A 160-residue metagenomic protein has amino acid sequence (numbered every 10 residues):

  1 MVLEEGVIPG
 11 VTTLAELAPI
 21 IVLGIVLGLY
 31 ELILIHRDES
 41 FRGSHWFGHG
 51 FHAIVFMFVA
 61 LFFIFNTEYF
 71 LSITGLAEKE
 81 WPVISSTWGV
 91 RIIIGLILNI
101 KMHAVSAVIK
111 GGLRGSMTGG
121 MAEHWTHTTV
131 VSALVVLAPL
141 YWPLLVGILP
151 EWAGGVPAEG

Functional and structural regions predicted by a protein language model:
M1-L14, V156-G160: Short, strongly hydrophobic alpha-helical membrane anchors
G10-A18, F41-V55, E80-T87: Transmembrane alpha-helix entry/boundary detector in multi-pass membrane proteins
T13-S40: N-terminal signal-anchor/start-transfer transmembrane helix
E31-G43, I100-G111: C-terminal ends of transmembrane helices
G48-L71: A generic, lipid-embedded transmembrane alpha helix
F65-V108: Alpha-helical transmembrane-segment detector that highlights a single hydrophobic TM helix and its immediate
K101-T126, W142-L144: Membrane-helix boundary connector in multi-pass membrane proteins
A138-G160: Juxtamembrane boundary at the C-terminal end of a transmembrane helix
